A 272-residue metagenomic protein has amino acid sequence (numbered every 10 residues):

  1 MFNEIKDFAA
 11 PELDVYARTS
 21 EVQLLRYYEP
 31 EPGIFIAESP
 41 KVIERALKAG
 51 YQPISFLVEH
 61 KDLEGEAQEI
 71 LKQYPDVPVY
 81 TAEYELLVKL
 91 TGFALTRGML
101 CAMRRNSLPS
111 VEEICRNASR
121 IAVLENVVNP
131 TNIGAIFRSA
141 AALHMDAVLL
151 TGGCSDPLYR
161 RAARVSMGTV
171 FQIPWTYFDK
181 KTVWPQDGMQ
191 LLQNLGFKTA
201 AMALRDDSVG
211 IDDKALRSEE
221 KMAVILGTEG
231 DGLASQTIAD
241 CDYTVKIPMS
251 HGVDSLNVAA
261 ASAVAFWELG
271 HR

Functional and structural regions predicted by a protein language model:
M1-E66, C154-S155: Boundary-proximal intrinsically disordered activation/regulatory segments immediately upstream of a helical core
F2-A9, P78-E83, P174-W184, V245: Short acidic-hydrophobic, aromatic-tinged amphipathic segments that line or gate anion-handling sites
G65-D76, T237: Short, aromatic/basic amphipathic alpha-helical patches
L71-G92, T176: A glycine-rich helix N-cap at a beta->alpha junction
M99-C101, S139-L143, P157-F171, S235-R272: Structured adenosyl-cofactor binding patch, chiefly the S-adenosyl-L-methionine
S107-D207: RNA substrate-binding interface of SAM-dependent RNA methyltransferases
A200-V253: Active-site/ligand-binding-proximal alpha/beta "capping" segment
